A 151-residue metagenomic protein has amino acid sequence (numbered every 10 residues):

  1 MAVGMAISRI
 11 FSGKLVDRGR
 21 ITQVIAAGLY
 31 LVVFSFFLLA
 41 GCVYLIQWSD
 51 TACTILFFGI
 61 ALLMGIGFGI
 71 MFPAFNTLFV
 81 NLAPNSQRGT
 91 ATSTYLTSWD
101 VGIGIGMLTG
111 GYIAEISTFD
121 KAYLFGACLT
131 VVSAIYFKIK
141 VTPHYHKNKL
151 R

Functional and structural regions predicted by a protein language model:
A2-I10, I103-G104: Residue-level signature of mid-helix packing/kink "hotspots" within the transmembrane helices of 12-pass Major
I7-I21, A114: Helix-to-loop junctions at the C-terminal end of transmembrane segments in multipass secondary transporters
Q23-L38: Structural signature of the two symmetry-related core transmembrane helices
A52-I70: Hydrophobic core of transmembrane alpha-helices in multi-pass small-molecule transporters, especially MFS/SLC-type
I70-A83: Intracellular juxtamembrane helix-capping segments at the cytosolic ends of symmetry-related transmembrane helices
N85-Y95: Loop-to-transmembrane helix entry/capping segments in MFS-fold secondary transporters and related SLC/MFSD carriers
Y112-T130: A membrane-interface helix-boundary motif in multi-pass transporters
A127-R151: Multi-pass alpha-helical transporter architecture, strongest for 12-TM Major Facilitator/SLC carriers used
